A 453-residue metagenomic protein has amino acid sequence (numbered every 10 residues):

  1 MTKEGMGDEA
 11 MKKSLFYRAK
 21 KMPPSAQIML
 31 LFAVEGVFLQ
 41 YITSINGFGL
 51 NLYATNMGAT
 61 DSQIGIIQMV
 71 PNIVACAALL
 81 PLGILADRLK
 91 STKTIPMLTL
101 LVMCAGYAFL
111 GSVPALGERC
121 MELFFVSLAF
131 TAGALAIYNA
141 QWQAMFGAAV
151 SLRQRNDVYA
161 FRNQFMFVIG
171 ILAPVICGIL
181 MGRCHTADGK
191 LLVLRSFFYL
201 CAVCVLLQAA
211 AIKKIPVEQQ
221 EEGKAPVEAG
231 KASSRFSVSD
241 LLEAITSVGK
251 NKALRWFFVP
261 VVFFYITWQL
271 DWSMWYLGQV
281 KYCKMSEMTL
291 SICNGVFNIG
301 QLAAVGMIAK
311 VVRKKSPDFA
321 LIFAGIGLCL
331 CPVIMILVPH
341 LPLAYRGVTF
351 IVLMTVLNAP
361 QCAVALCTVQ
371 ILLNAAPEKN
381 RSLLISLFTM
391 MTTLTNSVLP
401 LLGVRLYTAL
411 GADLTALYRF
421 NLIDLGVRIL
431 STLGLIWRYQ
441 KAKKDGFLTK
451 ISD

Functional and structural regions predicted by a protein language model:
M11-A26, Q219-F257, S452-D453: Juxtamembrane intracellular "pre-TM" segments in multi-pass secondary transporters
K12-A77, A253-G295: Helix-loop boundary and gating motifs at the non-cytosolic
V37, G106, R119-Y138, R346-A363: Hydrophobic core of transmembrane alpha-helices in multi-pass small-molecule transporters, especially MFS/SLC-type
A78-S91, M181, A304-P317, Y407: Helix-to-loop junctions at the C-terminal end of transmembrane segments in multipass secondary transporters
R88-L101, R313-I326: Cytoplasmic membrane-interface "Motif A"-like loop-to-helix N-cap segments of 12-TM Major Facilitator Superfamily
L100-E118, G327-A344: C-terminal ends and interior cores of transmembrane alpha-helices in multi-pass membrane transporters/permeases
M181-A202, Y407-R428: A membrane-interface helix-boundary motif in multi-pass transporters
F319-V364: C-terminal transmembrane helical hairpin of 12-TM major facilitator-type secondary transporters
